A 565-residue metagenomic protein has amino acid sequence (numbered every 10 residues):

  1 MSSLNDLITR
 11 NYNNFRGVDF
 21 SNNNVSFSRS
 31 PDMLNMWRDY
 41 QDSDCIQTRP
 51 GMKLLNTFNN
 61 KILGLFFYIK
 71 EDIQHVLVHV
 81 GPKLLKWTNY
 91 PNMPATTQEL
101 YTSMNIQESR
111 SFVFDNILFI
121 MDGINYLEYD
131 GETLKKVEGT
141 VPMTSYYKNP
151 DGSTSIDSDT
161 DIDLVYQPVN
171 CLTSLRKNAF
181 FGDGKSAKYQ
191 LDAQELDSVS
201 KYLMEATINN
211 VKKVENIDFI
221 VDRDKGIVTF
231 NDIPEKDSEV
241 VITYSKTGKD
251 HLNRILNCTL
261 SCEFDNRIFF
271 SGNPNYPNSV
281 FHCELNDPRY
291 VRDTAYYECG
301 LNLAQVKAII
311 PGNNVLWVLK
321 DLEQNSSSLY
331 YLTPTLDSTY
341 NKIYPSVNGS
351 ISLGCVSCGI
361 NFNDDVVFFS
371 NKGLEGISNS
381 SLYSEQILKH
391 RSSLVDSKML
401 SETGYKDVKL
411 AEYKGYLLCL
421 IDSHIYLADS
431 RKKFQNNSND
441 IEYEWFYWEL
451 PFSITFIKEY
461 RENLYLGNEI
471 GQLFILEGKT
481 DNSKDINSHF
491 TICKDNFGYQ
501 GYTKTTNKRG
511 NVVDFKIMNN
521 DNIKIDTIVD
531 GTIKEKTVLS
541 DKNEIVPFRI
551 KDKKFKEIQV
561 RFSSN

Functional and structural regions predicted by a protein language model:
M1-I117, S350-G354, N361-D365, K372 (+1 more regions): Beta-sheet repeat architectures centered on beta-propellers
Q47-P50, T140-K177, C283-R289, S392 (+1 more regions): A general sequence property marking short-to-moderate contiguous segments in secreted/outer-membrane adhesion
M52-K61, Q98-I106, H251-K409, Y447: Beta-propeller and closely related beta-pinwheel folds
P82, I124, G131-E132, N209-V211 (+2 more regions): Residue-level detection of beta-strand-connecting loop/turn positions
E108-D157: Hydrophobic or amphipathic alpha-helical targeting/insertion segments
V137-P234, S245-N257: Extended beta-strand solenoid/passenger and fiber regions
K188-E205, F270, K504-N519: Beta-rich globular "head" domains
E235-E239, F555-E557: Extracellular Ig-like/FN3 beta-sandwich strand-entry sites
